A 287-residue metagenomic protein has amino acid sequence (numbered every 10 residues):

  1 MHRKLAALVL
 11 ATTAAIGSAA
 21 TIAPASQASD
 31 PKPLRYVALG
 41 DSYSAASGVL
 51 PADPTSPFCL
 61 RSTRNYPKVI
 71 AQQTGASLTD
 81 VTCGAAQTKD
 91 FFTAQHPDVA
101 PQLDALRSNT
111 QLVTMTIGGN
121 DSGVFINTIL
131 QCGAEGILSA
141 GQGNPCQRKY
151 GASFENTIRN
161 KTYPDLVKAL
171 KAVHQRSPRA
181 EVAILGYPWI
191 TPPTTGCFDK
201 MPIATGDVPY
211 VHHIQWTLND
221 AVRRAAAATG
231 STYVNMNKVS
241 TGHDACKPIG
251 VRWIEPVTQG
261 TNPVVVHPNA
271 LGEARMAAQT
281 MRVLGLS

Functional and structural regions predicted by a protein language model:
M1-A28: Secretory targeting and sorting signals
A23-V37, Q95-T114, L166-E181, M281 (+1 more regions): Short amphipathic alpha-helices and their capping/turn segments at secondary-structure boundaries
S29-A85, L103-D104, C132-I137: Serine-esterase "nucleophile elbow" of acetyl-processing enzymes
R35-G40, S44-A45, S77-T82, Q111-T116 (+3 more regions): Structural recognition of the beta-strand scaffold that forms the well-ordered cores of secreted hydrolase catalytic
S47, H96-I158, W189: Oxyanion-hole/transition-state-stabilizing segment in secreted/luminal serine hydrolases and related acyltransferases
A86-L103, C246-Q259: Charged, often glycine-rich, active-site loop that binds/positions anionic groups
L112-M115, L138-H174, A183, Y187-Y233: Conserved N-terminal glycine/acidic-rich loop preference
P188-S287: Catalytic His-Asp segment of secreted/periplasmic serine-dependent ester chemistry enzymes
